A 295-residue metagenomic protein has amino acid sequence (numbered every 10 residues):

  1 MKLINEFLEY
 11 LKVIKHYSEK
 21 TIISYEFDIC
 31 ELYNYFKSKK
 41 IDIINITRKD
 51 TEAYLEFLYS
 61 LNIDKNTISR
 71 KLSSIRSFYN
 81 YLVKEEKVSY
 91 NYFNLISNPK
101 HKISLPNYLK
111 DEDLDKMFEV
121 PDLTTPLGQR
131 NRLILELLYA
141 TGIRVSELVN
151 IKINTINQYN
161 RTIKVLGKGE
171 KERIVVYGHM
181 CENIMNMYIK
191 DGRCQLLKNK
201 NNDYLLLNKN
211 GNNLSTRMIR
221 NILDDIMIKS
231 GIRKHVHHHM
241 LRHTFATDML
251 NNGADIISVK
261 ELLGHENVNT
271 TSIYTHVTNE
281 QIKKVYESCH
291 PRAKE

Functional and structural regions predicted by a protein language model:
M1-E295: Conserved catalytic core of the tyrosine transesterase superfamily
